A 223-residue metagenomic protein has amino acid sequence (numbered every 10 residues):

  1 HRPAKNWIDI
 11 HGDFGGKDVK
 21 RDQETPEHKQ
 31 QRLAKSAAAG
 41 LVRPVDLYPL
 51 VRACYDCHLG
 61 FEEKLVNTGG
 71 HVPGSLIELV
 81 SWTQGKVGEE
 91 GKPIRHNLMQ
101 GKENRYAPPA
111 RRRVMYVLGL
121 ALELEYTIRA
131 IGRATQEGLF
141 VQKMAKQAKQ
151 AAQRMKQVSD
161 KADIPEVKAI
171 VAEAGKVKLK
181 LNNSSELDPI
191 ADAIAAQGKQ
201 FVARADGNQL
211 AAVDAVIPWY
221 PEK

Functional and structural regions predicted by a protein language model:
R2-K223: Primarily the internal scaffold of c-type cytochrome electron-transfer domains, especially repeated/multiheme c-type
